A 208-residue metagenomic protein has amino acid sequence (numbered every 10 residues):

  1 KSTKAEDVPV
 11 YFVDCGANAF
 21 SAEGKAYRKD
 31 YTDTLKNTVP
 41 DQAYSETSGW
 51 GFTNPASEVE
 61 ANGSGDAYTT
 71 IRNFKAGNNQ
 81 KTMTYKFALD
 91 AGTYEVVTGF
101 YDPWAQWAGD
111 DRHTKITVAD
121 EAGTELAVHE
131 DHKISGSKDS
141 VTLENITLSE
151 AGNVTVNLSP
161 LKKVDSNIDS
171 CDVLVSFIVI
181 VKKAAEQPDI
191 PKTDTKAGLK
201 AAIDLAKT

Functional and structural regions predicted by a protein language model:
K1-E6, K183-T208: Beta-rich interaction/scaffold domains
T3-E186: Compositionally biased, intrinsically disordered or flexible polar/acidic segments
